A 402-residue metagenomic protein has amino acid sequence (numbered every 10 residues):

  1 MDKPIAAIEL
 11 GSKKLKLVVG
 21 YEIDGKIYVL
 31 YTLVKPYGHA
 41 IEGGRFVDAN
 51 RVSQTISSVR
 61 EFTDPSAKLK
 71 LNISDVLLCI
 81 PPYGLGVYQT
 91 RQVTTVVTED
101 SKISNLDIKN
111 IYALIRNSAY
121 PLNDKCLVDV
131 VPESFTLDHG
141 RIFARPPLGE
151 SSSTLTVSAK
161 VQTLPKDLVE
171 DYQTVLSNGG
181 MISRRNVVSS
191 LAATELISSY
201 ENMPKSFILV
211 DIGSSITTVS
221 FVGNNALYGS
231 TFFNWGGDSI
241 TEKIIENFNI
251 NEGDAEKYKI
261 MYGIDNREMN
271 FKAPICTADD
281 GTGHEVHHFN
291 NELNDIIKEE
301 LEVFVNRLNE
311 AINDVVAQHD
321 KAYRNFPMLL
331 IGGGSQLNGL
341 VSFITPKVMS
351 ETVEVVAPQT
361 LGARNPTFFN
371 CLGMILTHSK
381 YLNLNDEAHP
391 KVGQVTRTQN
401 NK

Functional and structural regions predicted by a protein language model:
M1-K14, V18-V76, I80-F207, Y228 (+6 more regions): Nucleotide/phosphate-binding catalytic cleft detector across ATP-hydrolyzing and phosphate-transferring enzymes
S12, G213-S214: Short, glycine/acidic-enriched loop or turn micro-motifs at the edges of active sites
G43, L196, E242-I245, L361-T367: Short, charged, surface-exposed secondary-structure boundary motifs
S58, K68-L71, P82, V169 (+6 more regions): Phosphate-binding glycine-rich/basic clefts of nucleotide- and phosphate-handling proteins, predominantly
N105, P346-L372: Conserved phosphate-binding/catalytic loops in two-lobed NTP-binding clefts
I216, Y323-M328, F369-C371: Active-site lining segments that contact anionic ligands and/or coordinate catalytic metals
T218-S220: A structural feature that tracks compact, well-ordered secondary-structure segments with a strong bias toward
E310-M328, Q336-V355, L382-N385: ATP-binding/phosphotransfer module of carbohydrate and carboxylate kinases, centering on a glycine-rich
